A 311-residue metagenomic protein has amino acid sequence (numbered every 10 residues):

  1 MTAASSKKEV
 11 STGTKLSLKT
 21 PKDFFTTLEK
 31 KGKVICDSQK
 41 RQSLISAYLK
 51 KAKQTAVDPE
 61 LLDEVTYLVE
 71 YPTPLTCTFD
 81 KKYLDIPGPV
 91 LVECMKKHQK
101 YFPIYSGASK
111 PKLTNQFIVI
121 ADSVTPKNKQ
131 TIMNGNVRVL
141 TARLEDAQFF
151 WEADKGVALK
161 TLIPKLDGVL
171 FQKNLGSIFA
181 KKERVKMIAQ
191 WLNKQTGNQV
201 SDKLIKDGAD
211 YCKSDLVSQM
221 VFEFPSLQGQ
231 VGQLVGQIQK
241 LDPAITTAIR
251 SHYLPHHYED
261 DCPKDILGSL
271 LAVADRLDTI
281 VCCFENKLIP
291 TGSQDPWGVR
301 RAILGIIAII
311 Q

Functional and structural regions predicted by a protein language model:
M1-Q311: Amphipathic alpha-helical "coupling" segments that flank catalytic cores
